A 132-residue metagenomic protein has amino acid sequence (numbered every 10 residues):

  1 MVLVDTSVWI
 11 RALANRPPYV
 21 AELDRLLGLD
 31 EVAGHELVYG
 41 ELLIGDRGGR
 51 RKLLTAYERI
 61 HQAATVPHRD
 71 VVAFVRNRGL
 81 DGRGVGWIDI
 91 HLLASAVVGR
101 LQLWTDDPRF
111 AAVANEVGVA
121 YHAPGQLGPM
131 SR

Functional and structural regions predicted by a protein language model:
M1-G34, L43-T55, A120, Q126-R132: Short, well-structured N-terminal submotif of metal-dependent ribonuclease cores
S7-V8, L37, P108-R109: Alpha-helix/helix-capping structural signal
R59: Conserved nucleotide-sugar phosphate-binding/catalytic loop shared by glycosyltransferases and other
Q62-P124, S131-R132: Active-site neighborhoods of divalent-metal-dependent phosphate/nucleic-acid chemistry enzymes
